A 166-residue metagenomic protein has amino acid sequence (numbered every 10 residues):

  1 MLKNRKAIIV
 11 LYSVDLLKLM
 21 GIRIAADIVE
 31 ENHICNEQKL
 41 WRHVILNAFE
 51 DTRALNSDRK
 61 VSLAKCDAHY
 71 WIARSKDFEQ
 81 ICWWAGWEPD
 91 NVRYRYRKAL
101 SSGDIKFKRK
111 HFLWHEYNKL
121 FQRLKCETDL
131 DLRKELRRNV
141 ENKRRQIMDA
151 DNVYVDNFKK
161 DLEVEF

Functional and structural regions predicted by a protein language model:
L2-F166: Charged interaction scaffolds used for protein-protein
